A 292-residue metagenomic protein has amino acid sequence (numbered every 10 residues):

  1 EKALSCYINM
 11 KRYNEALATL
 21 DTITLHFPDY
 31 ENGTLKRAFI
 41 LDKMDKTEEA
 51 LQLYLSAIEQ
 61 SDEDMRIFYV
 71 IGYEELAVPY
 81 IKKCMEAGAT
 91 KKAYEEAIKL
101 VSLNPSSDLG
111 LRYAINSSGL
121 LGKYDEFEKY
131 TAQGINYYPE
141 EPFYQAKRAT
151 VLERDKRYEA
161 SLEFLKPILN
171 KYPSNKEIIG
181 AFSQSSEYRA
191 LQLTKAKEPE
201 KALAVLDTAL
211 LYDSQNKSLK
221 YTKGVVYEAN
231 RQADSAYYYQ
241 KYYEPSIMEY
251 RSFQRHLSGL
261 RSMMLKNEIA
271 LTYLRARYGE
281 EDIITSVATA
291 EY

Functional and structural regions predicted by a protein language model:
K2, K36, V70-G72, P79 (+6 more regions): Canonical tetratricopeptide repeat
N9, K43-M44, E75, P79 (+7 more regions): Register position in tetratricopeptide repeats
A16, A50, A93, F127 (+3 more regions): Single-residue signature of alpha-solenoid repeat helices
A18-L25, S56-E59, I98-S102, A132-N136 (+3 more regions): Conserved structural position within tetratricopeptide repeats
P28, D62, P105, P139 (+3 more regions): Short coil turns that delineate tetratricopeptide repeat
N32, R66-I71, E75, L109 (+5 more regions): Start-of-helix register in tetratricopeptide repeats
L51-D62, L162, K166-K171, E228-R251 (+2 more regions): TPR/TPR-like (Sel1-like) alpha-helical repeat modules
